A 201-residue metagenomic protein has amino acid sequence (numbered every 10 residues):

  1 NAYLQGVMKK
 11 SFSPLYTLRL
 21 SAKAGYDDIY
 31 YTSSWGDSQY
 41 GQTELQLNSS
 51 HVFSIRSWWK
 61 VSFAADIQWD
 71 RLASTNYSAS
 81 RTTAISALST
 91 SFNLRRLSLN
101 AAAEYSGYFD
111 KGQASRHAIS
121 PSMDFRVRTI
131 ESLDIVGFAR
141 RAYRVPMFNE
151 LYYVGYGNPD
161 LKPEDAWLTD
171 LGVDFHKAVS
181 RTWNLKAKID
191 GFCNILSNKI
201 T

Functional and structural regions predicted by a protein language model:
N1-A118, N184-I189: Face-selective signature of the C-terminal outer-membrane beta-barrel domain
G6-K9, N48-S49, R116-D134, T169 (+1 more regions): Transmembrane beta-barrel strand/turn architecture of Gram-negative outer membrane proteins
L15, R19, K23-Y30, R128 (+2 more regions): Membrane-embedded beta-barrel scaffold of Gram-negative outer-membrane proteins
Y30, S80, G112-A114, S120 (+2 more regions): Outer-membrane beta-barrel domain signature, especially the mid-to-C-terminal portions of large Gram-negative OMP
Q68-D70, S106-Y108, A142, A178 (+1 more regions): Short coil/turn motifs at secondary-structure junctions
N93, R140, L161-E164: Structured loop/turn residues at secondary-structure junctions
A102-E104, S122, V136: Short, cationic motifs built from Arg/Lys/His that form the positively charged side of catalytic pockets
S132-L133, F138-R141, V145: Outer membrane beta-barrel
